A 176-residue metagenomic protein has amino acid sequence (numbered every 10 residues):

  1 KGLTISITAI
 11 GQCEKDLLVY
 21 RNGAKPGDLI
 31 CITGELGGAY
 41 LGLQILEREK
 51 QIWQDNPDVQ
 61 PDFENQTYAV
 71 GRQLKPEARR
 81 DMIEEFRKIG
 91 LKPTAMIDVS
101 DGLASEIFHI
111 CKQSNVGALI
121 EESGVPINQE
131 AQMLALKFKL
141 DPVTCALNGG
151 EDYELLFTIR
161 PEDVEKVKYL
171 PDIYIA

Functional and structural regions predicted by a protein language model:
K1-D16, K88, K92-A176: Glycine-/charge-enriched secondary-structure boundary and capping motifs
K1-E49: Glycine-rich anion-binding loops of enzyme active sites
G2, L46, D62-A69, I89: Active-site-proximal beta-alpha loop/turn segments in soluble metabolic enzymes
T8-Y20, P26, N65-K88: Active-site glycine-rich loop that binds ribose-phosphate moieties when present
N22, T33-E35, G71-K75, M96-V99 (+2 more regions): Glycine- and other small-residue-rich loops at beta-strand/loop junctions that grip anionic moieties
L29, E35, G42-I45, E85-K88 (+2 more regions): Alpha-helical scaffold segments in soluble metabolic enzymes
G42-V59, F63: Short, compositionally biased
D58-T67, V125-Q129: Short, conserved aromatic-histidine micro-motifs
